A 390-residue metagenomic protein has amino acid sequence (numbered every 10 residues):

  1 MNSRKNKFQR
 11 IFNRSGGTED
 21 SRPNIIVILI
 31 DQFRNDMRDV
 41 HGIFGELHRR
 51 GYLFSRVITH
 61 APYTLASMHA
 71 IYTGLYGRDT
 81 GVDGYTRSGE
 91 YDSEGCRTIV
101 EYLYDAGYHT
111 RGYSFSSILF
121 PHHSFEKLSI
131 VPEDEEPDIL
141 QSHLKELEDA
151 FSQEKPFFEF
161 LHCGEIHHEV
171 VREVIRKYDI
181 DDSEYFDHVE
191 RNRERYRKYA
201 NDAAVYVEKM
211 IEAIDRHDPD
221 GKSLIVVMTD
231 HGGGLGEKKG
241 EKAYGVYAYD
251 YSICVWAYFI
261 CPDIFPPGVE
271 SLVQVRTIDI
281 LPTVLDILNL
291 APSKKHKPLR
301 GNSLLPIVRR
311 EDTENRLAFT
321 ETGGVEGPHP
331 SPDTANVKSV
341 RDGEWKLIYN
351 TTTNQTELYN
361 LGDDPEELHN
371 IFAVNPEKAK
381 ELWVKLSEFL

Functional and structural regions predicted by a protein language model:
M1-L390: Catalytic domains that recognize anionic headgroups
